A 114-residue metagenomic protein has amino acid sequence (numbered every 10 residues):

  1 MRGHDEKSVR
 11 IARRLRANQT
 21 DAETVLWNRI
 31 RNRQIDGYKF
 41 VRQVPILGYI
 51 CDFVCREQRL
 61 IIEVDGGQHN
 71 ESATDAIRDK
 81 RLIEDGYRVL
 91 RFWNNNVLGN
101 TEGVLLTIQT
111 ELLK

Functional and structural regions predicted by a protein language model:
M1-Y38, K114: Solvent-exposed, charged helical/coil patches that constitute nucleic-acid or partner-interaction surfaces
L15, Q19, L47-E111: Basic, amphipathic alpha-helical patches used to engage nucleic acids or provide basic targeting signals, exemplified
E23, Q43, E63: Acidic-residue sensor for enzyme active/binding pockets
Y38-K39, Y87: A generic structural motif
K39-F40, Y49: A short, acidic/glycine-rich surface segment
F40-Q43, F92: Residue-level detector of family-conserved "landmark" positions at structurally sensitive sites
